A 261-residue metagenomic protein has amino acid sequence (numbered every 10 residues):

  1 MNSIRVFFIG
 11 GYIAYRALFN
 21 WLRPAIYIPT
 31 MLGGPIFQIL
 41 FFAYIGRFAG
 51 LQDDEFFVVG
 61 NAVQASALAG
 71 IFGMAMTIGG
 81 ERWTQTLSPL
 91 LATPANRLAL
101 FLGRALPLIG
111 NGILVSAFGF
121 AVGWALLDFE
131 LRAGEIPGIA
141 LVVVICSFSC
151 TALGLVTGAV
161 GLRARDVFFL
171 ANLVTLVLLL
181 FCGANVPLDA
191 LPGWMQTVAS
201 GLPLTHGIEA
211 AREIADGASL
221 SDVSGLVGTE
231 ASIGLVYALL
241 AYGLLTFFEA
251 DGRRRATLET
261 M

Functional and structural regions predicted by a protein language model:
M1-M261: Hydrophobic transmembrane alpha-helices and immediately adjacent juxtamembrane helices of multi-pass inner-membrane
